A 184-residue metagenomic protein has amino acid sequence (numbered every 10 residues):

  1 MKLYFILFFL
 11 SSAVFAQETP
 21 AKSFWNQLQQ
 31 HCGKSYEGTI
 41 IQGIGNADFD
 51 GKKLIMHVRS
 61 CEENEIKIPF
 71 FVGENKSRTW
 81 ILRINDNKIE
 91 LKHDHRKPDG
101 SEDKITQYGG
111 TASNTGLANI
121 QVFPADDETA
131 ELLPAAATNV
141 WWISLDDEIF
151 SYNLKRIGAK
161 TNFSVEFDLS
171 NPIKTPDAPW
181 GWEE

Functional and structural regions predicted by a protein language model:
L3-S12: Sec-dependent N-terminal signal peptides
P20-N46: Tryptophan-anchored aromatic micro-motifs
E37-E63: Short, solvent-exposed loop/hinge segments that bridge or flank secondary-structure elements
G51-K53, N75-T79, A136-T138, K160-S164: Short, surface-exposed coil-to-beta transition loops
I66-G73, K92-D94, Y152-R156: Short beta-strand segments that buttress and anchor functional surface loops
W80-E128: An exposed acidic His-Trp-rich patch
T106-T111, D147-E184: Edge beta-strand at a domain terminus
N119-I157: Helix-rich interaction surfaces within compact, conserved domain-sized segments that mediate assembly or partner
